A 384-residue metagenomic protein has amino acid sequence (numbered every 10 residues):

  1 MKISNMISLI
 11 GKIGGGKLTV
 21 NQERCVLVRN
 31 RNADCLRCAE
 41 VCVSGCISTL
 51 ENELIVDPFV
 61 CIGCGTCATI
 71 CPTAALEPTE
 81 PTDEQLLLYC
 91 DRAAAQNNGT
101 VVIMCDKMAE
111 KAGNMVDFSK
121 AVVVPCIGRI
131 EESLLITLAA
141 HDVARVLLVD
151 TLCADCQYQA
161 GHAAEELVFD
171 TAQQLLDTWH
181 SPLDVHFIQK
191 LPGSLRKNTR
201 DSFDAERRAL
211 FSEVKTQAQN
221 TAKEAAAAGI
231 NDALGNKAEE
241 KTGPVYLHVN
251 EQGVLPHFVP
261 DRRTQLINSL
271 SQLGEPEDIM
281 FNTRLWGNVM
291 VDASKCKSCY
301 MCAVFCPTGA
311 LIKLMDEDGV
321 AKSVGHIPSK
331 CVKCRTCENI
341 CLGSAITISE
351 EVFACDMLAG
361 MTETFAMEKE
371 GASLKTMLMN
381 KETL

Functional and structural regions predicted by a protein language model:
M1-K12, K17, E23, L27 (+4 more regions): Flanking helices and flexible, charged tails adjoining ferredoxin-like Fe-S electron-transfer domains in multi-subunit
M1-V41, G45, N98-K111, K190-F305 (+2 more regions): Ferredoxin-type iron-sulfur electron-transfer modules and their immediate structural context
R29, P58, R129, M290-A293 (+1 more regions): Short, solvent-exposed segments of well-ordered alpha helices
R31-D57, T66-E84, V291, M301-G319 (+1 more regions): Iron-sulfur cluster-binding cysteine motifs and their immediate structural context in ferredoxin-like electron-transfer
D34, G63, S298, K330-K333: C-terminal capping segment of individual leucine-rich repeats
L54-T73, D204-T216: Basic (Lys/Arg-enriched) interaction patch that binds polyanionic ligands
A321-G325: A cross-kingdom feature marking solvent-exposed beta-strand/loop segments within repeated, beta-rich binding/scaffold
